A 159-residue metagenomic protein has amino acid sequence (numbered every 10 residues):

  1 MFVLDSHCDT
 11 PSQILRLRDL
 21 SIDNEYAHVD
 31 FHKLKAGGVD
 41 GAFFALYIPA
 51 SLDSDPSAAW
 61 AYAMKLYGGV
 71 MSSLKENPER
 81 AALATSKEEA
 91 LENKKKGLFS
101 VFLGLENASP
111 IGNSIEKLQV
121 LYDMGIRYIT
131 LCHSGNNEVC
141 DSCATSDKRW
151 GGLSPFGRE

Functional and structural regions predicted by a protein language model:
M1-W150: N-terminal hydrophobic targeting/anchoring segments and the immediately downstream early-domain regions of hydrolases
R149-E159: Loop-centered beta-sheet repeat module
